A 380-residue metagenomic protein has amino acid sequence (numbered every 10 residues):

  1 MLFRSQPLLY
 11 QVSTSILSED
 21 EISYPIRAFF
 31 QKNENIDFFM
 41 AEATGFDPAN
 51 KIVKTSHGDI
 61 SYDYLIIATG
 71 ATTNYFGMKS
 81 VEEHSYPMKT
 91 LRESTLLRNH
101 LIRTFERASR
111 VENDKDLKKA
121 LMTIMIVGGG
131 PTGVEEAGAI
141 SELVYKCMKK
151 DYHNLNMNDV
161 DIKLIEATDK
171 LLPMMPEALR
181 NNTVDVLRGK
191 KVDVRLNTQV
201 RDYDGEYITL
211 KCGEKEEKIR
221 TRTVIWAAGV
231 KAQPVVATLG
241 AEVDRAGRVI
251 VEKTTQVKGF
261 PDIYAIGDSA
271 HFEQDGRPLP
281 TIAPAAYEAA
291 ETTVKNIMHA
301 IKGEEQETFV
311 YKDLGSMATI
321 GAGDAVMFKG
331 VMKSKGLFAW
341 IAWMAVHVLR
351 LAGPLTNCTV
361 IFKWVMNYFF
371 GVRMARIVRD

Functional and structural regions predicted by a protein language model:
M1-D37, T44, I124, P131-M174 (+1 more regions): Beta1-alpha1 glycine-rich phosphate/pyrophosphate-binding loop at the start of Rossmann-like nucleotide-binding domains
R27, L97-S109, E135-K149, V294-M298: Short, well-ordered amphipathic alpha-helices
N33-D47, R188-Y203: A conserved beta-strand/loop element that lines the FAD pocket in flavoprotein oxidoreductases
I36-M125, L143, E214, I225: FAD-binding core/adjacent interface of flavoenzyme oxidoreductases
G70-T73, A137, V230-K231: Short glycine-rich anion-binding loops that position phosphate/pyrophosphate groups of nucleotides and phosphorylated
E83-K115, Y207, K218-A289, K295: FAD-site-proximal beta/loop scaffold in flavoenzymes
A289, V294-D380: C-terminal, flexible cofactor-proximal segment of oxidoreductases
